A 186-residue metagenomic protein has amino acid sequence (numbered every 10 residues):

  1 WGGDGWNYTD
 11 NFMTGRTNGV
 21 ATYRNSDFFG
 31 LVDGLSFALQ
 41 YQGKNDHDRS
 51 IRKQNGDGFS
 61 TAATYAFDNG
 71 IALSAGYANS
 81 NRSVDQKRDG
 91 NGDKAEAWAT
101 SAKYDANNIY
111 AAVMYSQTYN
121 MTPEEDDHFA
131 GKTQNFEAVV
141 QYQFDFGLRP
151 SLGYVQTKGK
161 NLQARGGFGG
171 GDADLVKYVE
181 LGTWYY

Functional and structural regions predicted by a protein language model:
W1-L31: Glycine/proline-centered hinge or cleavage motifs at structural transition points of membrane proteins
G2-G5, D46, D89, A102: Outer-membrane pore/translocation modules
N11-N18, L31-V32, N45-N55, A173-L175: Solvent-exposed loop/turn segments connecting transmembrane beta-strands in outer-membrane beta-barrel proteins
G19-A21, F37, F59: Generic beta-strand structural signal
T22-R24, A38-Q40, K103, W184: Residues within well-ordered beta-strands of beta-sheet-rich folds
F28-L35, G70, G147: Short loop/turn motifs that connect adjacent beta-strands in outer-membrane beta-barrel proteins
A38-K44, A66: Membrane-embedded hairpin module used as a gating/binding unit in multi-pass transport and secretion proteins
Q54-Y186: Detector for outer-membrane/organellar transmembrane beta-barrel domains, recognizing the amphipathic beta-strand
